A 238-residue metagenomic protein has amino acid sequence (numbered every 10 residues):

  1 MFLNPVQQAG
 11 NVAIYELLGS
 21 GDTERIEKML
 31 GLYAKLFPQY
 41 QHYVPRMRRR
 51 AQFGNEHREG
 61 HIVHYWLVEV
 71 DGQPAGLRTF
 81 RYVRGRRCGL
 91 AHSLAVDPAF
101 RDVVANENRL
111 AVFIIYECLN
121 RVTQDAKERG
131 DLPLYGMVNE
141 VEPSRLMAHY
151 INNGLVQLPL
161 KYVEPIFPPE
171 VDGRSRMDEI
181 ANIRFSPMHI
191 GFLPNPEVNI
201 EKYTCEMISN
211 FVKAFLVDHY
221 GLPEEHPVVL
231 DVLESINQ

Functional and structural regions predicted by a protein language model:
M1-A13, L17-G21, K127-Q238: Terminal substrate-recognition subdomain of acyl/acetyltransferases
M1-F53: Short amphipathic alpha-helix that is part of the acyltransferase structural core
M29, Y33-F37, C118-K127, L216: Hydrophobic, Leu/Ile/Phe/Ala-enriched alpha-helical segments that form helix-helix packing faces
F37-D71, T79: Active-site rim helix/loop that mediates acceptor-substrate recognition in acyltransferases
H64-W66, R87-H92, R184-G191: Short beta-strand micro-motifs in enzyme catalytic cores
L67, G72-Y82, G89-A95: Conserved beta-strand in the GNAT
Y82-G85, V96, S144, P196: Short, solvent-exposed loop/turn segments at secondary-structure junctions
V96-A126: Conserved acetyl-CoA-binding loop-helix of GNAT-fold acetyltransferases
